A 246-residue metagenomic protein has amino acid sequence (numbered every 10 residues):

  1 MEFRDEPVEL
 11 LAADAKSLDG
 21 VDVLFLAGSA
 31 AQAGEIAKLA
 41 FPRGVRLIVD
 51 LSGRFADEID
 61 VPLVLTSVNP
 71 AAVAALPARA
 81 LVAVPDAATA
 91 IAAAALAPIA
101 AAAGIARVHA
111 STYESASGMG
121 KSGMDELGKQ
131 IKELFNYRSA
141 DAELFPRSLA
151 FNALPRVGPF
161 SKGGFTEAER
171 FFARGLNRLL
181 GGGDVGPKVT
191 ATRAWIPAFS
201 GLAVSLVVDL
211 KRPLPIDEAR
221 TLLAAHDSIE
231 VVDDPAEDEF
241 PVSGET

Functional and structural regions predicted by a protein language model:
M1-L149, D184-K188, T221, D233-E245: N-terminal Rossmann-like NAD(P) cofactor-binding subdomain of oxidoreductases, focused on the glycine-rich
A27-G28, D86, G163, E167 (+1 more regions): Residue-level marker of alpha-helix boundaries and capping positions
V82, R174-G182, A225-S228, D238-F240: N-terminal start-of-chain detector that recognizes signal peptides and the immediate post-cleavage beginning
A87-A88, T112-M119, A153-F160, R193-A198 (+1 more regions): Glycine-rich beta-alpha junction loops
I91, A168, F172, P215-E218: Short amphipathic alpha-helical segments
A102, R156, L179-G183, P213 (+1 more regions): Change "in soluble alpha/beta enzymes" to "in soluble alpha/beta proteins
P146-S200, S205: Oxyanion-binding "anion nests"
P187-T246: C-terminal active-site/capping subdomain that shapes the small-molecule cofactor and substrate pocket of enzyme
